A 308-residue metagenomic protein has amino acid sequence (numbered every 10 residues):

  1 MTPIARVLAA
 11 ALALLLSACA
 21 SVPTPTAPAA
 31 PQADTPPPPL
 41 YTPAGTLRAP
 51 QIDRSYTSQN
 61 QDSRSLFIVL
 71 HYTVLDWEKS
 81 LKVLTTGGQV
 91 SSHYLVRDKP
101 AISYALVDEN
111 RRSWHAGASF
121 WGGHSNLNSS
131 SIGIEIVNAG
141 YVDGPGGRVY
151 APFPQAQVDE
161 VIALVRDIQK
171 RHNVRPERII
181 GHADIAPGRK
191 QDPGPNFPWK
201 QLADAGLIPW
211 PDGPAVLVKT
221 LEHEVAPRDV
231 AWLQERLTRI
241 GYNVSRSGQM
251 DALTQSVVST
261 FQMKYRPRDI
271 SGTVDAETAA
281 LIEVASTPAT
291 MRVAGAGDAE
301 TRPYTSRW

Functional and structural regions predicted by a protein language model:
M1-L8: Bacterial N-terminal signal peptides that target proteins for export
A5, P25-A30: Intrinsically disordered, low-complexity segments enriched in proline/serine/threonine
A11: Flanking scaffold residues of small Cys/His-coordinated metal-binding clusters
L15-A18: C-terminal motif of bacterial Sec signal peptides marking the signal peptidase cleavage site
A20-T26, A118-F120, Q155-N173, E177 (+1 more regions): Cell-envelope/ECM-targeting effectors and their regulatory/trafficking segments
P31-Q61, F67-R175: Active-site-adjacent loop/helix surface patches within enzyme catalytic domains that shape the substrate-binding cleft
